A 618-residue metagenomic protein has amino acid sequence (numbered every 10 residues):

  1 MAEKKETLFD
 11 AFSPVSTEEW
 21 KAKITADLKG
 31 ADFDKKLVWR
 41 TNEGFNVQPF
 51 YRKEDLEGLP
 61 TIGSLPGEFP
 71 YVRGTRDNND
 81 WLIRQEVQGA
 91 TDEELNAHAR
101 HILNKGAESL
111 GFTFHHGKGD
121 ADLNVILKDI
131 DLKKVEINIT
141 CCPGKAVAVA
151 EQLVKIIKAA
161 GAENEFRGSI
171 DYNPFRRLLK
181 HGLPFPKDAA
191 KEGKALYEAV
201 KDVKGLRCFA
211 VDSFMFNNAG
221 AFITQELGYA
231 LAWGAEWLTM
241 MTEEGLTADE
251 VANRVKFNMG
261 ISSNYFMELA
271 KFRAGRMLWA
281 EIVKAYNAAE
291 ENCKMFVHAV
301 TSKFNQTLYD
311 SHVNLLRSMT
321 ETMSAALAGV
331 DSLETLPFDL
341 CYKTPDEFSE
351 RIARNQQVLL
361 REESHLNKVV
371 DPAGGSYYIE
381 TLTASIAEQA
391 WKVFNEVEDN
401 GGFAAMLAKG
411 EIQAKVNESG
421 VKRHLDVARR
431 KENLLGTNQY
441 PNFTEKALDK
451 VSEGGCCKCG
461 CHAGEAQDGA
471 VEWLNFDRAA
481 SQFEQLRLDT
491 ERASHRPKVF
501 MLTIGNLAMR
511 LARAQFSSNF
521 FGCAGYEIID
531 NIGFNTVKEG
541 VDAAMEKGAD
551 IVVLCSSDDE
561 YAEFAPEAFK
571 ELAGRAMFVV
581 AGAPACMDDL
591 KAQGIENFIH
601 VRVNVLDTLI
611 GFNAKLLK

Functional and structural regions predicted by a protein language model:
A2-E18, V38-W39, F45-Y71, D331 (+1 more regions): Intrinsic disorder at enzyme termini
A2-N264, Y286, K294-H298, A326 (+11 more regions): Catalytic alpha/beta active-site cores
V38-N46, D171-R176, D212-N218, V251-S262 (+4 more regions): A glycine-rich phosphate-binding loop feature that marks nucleotide/adenosyl-phosphate handling sites
R40-P49, H101-S109, V313-D339, G374-Y378 (+7 more regions): Conserved phosphate/anionic-ligand binding catalytic regions in large, soluble enzymes, centered on
K204-L238, M319-F394: Mobile "lid/hinge" segments at catalytic clefts and subdomain interfaces of large enzymes
A221-L227, S262-A274, S302-L315, K343-A353 (+4 more regions): Short glycine/threonine-rich loop-to-helix capping motif typified by GTGT followed within a few residues by an Asp-Pro
G234, N258-P345, S349-A353: Glycine-rich anion/phosphate-binding loop at the beta-strand->alpha-helix junction
Q485-G525: C-terminal accessory/binding modules appended to enzymatic or scaffolding proteins
